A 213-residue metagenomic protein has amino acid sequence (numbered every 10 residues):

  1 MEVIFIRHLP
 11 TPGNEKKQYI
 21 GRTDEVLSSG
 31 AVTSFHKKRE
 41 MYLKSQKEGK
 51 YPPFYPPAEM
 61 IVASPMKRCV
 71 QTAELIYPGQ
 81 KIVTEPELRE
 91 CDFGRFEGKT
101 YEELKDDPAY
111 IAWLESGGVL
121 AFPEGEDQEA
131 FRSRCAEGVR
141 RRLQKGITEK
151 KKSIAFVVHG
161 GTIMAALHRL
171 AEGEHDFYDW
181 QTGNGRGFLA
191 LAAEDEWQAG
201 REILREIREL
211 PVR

Functional and structural regions predicted by a protein language model:
E2-V3, R7-Q80: Active-site-proximal alpha-helix that buttresses catalytic centers in soluble enzyme cores
V3-I4, E59, K152-G160: Generic beta-sheet signal
T11, T162-I163: Short active-site segment of divalent metal-dependent hydrolases/proteases that encodes the spacing between
M41, L75, G79, R141 (+2 more regions): Active-site catalytic microenvironments for nucleophilic, acid-base chemistry
Y51-E87, A112, H168, L191-R213: Conserved histidine-centered catalytic loops in small-molecule metabolism enzymes
A63-S64, S133, V157-V158: Short beta-strand scaffold positions
I76-R134: Phosphate-handling substructures
E174-R201: Domain-level recognition of soluble alpha/beta enzyme cores, biased toward histidine phosphatases/phosphomutases
